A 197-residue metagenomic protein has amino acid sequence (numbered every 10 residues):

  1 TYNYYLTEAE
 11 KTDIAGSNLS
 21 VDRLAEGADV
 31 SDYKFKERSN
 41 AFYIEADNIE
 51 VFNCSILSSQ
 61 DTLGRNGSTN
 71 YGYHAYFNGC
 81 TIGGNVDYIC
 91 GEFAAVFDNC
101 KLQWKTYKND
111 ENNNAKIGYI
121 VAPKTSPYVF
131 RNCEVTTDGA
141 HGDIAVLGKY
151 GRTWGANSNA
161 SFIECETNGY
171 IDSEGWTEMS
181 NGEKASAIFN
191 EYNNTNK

Functional and structural regions predicted by a protein language model:
T1-K197: Sequence-level preference for short, compositionally simple segments enriched in small aliphatic or small polar residues
